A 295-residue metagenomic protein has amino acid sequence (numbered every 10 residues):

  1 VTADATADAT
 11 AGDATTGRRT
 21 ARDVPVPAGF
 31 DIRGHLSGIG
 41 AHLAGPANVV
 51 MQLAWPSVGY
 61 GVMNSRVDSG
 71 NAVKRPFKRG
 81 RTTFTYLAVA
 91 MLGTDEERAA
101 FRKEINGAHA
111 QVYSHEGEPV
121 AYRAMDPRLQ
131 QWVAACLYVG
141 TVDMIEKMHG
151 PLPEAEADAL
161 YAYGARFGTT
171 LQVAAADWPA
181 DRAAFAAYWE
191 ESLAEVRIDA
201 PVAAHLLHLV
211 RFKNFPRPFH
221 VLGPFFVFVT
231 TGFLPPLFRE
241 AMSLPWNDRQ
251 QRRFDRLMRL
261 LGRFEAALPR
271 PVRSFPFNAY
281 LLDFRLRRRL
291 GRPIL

Functional and structural regions predicted by a protein language model:
V1-A5, A11-L295: Mature, function-bearing regions of proteins
